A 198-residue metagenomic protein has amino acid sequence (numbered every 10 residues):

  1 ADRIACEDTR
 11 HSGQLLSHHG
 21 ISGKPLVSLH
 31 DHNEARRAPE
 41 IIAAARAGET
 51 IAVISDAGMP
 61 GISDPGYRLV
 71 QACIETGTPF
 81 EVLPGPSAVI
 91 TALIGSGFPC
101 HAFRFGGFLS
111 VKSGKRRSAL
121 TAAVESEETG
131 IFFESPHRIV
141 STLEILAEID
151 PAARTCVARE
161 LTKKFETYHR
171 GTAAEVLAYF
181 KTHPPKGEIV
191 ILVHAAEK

Functional and structural regions predicted by a protein language model:
A1-V82: Class I S-adenosyl-L-methionine
C6, V82-G85, F132, V157: General beta-strand structural signal in soluble alpha/beta enzymes
T9-R10, L26-E34, P86, G107-K112 (+1 more regions): Short, acidic/turn-prone active-site loops that include or flank metal/cofactor- and phosphate-binding residues
R10-S12, G58-M59, A88, R138 (+1 more regions): Alpha-helix capping/helix-boundary segments
G23-H30, F80, H101-G107, A152-A158: Short hydrophobic/aromatic-enriched beta-strand-loop microsegments
D31, E49-T50, E128-K198: A contiguous loop/helix-start segment that scaffolds small-molecule binding in enzyme catalytic cores
P39, D64, A92-G95, R116-S118 (+2 more regions): Short, well-ordered secondary-structure micro-motifs
R68-S126: Class I SAM-dependent methyltransferase SAM-binding "motif I" and its flanking Rossmann-like core
